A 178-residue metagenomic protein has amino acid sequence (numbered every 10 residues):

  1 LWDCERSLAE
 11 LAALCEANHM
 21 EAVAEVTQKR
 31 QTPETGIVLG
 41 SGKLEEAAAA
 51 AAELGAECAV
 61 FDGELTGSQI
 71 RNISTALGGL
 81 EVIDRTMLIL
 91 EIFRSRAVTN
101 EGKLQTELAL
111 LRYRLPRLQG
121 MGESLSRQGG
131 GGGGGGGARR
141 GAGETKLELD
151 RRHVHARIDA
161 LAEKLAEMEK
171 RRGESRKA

Functional and structural regions predicted by a protein language model:
L1-L90: N-terminal accessory targeting/assembly segments
W2, T32-I37, R96-G102, R139 (+1 more regions): Flexible beta-alpha connector loops of hexameric P-loop NTPases
A12, E16-H19, A52, S74 (+6 more regions): Signal for well-folded cores of large energy- and translation-related assemblies
E64-G78, L104-Y113, G130-R139: Short secondary-structure transition/capping segments
M87-T106: Short alpha-helix plus adjacent loop in nuclease-associated cores
V98, Q105, A109-R112, P116 (+1 more regions): Short amphipathic alpha-helical segments with heptad-repeat character
M121, L125-A178: Conserved G1/Walker A P-loop phosphate-binding module
